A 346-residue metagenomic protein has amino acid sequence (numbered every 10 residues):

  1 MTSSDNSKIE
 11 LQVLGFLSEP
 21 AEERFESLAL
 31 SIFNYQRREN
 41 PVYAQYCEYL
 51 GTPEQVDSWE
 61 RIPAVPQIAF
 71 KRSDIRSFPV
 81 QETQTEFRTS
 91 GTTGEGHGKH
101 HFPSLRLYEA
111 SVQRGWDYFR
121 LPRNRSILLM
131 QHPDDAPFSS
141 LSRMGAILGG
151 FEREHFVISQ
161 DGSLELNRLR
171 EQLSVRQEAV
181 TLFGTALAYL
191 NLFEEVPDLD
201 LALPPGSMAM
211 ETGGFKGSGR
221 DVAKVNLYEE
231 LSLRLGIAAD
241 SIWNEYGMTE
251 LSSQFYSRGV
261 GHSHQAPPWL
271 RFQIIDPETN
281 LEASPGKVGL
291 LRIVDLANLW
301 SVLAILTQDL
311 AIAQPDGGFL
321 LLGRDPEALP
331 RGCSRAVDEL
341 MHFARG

Functional and structural regions predicted by a protein language model:
T2-K8, V13-F16, E23-Y35, V42 (+2 more regions): Active-site glycine/GP-rich loop and adjacent strand/helix microenvironment that borders small-molecule binding pockets
E23, R38-R88, G96-H101, Y108-P122: Active-site diphosphate/adenylate-binding microenvironment
E86-G96, H132, A186, M248-L251: Ser/Thr-glycine-rich phosphate-binding loops at phosphate-binding pockets of nucleotides, nucleotide cofactors
R88, T92-E95, P122-R125, G206-M210: Glycine-rich, often proline-containing surface loops adjacent to acidic residues and nearby aromatics that form
H97-H101, P137-S142, F193-E195: Short, conserved acidic/polar surface loops in the N-terminal third of protein domains
H101, L105, M130, D134-F138 (+2 more regions): Short capping loops/turns at secondary-structure boundaries
P103, L107-S111, R143, N226-E229: A general alpha-helical scaffold signature found inside nucleotide-binding enzyme cores
Y118-I147: Conserved AMP-binding loop of ANL adenylate-forming enzymes
